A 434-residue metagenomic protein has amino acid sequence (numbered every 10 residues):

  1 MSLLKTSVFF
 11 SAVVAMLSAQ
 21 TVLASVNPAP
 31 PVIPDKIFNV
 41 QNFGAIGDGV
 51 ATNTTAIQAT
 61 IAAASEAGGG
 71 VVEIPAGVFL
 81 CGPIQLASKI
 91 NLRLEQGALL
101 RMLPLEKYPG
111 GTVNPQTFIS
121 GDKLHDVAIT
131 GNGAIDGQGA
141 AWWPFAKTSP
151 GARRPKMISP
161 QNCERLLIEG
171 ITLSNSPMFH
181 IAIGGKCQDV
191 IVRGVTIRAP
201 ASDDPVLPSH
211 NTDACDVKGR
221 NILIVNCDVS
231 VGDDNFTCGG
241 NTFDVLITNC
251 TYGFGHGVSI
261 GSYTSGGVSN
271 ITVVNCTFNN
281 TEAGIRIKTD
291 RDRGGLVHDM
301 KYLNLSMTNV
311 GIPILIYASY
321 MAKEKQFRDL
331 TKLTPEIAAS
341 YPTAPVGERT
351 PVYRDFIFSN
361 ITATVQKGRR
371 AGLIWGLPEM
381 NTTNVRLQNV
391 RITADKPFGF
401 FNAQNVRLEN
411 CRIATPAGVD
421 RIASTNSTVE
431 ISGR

Functional and structural regions predicted by a protein language model:
M1-S7: Twin-arginine (Tat) signal peptide motif
L3, Q20-R434: Extracellular/periplasmic carbohydrate-active domains that bind, remodel, or depolymerize complex polysaccharides
S7-T21: Bacterial N-terminal signal peptides
